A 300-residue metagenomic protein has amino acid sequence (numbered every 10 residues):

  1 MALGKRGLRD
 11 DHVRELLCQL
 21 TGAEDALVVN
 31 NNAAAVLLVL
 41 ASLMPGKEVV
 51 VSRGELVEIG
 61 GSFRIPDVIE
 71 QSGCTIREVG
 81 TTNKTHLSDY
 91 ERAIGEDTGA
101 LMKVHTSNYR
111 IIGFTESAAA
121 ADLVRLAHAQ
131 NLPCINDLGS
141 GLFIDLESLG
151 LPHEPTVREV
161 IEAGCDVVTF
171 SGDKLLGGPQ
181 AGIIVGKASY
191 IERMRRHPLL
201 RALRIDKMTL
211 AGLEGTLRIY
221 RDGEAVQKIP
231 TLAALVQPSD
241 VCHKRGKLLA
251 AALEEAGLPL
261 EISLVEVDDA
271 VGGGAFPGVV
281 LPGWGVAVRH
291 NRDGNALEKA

Functional and structural regions predicted by a protein language model:
A2-Y220: Conserved PLP-enzyme active-site core in the AAT-like
L17, L38, D67, F170-D173 (+3 more regions): Short, flexible, solvent-exposed loop/turn segments with mixed acidic/basic and small polar residues
K47, S107-N108, E116, G223-L235 (+1 more regions): Short N-terminal helix-initiation segments at or just after the protein's N-terminus
T75, G141-D145, A234-Q237, L258-V265: Active-site rim loops that border cofactor/substrate pockets in soluble metabolic enzymes
R110, L200, V236-D240, V288: Generic amphipathic alpha-helical segments used as scaffolds and interaction surfaces in large, multi-domain proteins
S189, H197, I205-E255, E266-D268 (+1 more regions): Structural motif of enzymes handling amino- and sulfur-group chemistry
H243-A300: Conserved C-terminal alpha-helix-loop-beta "cap" of PLP-dependent enzymes that closes/shapes the active-site mouth
